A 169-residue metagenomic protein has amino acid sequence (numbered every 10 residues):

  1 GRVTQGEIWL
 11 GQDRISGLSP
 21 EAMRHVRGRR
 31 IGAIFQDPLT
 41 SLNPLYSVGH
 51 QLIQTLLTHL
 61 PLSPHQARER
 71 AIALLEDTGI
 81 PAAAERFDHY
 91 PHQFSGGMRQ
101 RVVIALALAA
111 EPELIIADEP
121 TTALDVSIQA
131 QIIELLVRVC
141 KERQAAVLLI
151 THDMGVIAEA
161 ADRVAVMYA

Functional and structural regions predicted by a protein language model:
T4, I15-G32, H50, T58 (+1 more regions): ABC ATPase NBD coupling module
E7, R14, Q66-E85: Conserved ABC ATPase "signature" region
L18-E21, D37, E69, E85-Y90: Interfacial catalytic loop of ABC nucleotide-binding domains
L39, L45-T58, R68, I72 (+2 more regions): Short helical segment in ABC ATPase nucleotide-binding domains corresponding to the A-loop/adjacent helical element
H89-F94, M98: Conserved ABC ATPase signature
A109-E113: A short, proline-enriched helix->beta-strand linker immediately N-terminal to the Walker B motif in ABC-type P-loop
I116, P120, L124, I128-A169: P-loop NTP-binding/switch modules centered on Walker-like glycine-rich loops
